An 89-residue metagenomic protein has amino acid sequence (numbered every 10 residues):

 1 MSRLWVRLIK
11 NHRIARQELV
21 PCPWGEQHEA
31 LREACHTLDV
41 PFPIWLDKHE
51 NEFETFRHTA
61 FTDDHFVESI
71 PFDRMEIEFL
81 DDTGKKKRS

Functional and structural regions predicted by a protein language model:
M1-L19: Short, extreme N-terminal segment that most often corresponds to the first beta-strand
K10, C22-W24, D81: Non-catalytic surface loops within mature trypsin-like serine protease
I14-P41: Short, flexible N-terminal segments of the mature chain
L31-S89: Acidic, low-complexity intrinsically disordered segments
